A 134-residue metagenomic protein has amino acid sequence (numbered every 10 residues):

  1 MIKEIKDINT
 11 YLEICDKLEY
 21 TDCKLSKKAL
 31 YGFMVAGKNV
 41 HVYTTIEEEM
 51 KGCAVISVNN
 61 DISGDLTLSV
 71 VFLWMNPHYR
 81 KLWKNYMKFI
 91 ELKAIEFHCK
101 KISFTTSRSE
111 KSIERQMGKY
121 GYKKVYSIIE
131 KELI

Functional and structural regions predicted by a protein language model:
M1-K27: Short amphipathic alpha-helix that is part of the acyltransferase structural core
K3-E4, G121-V125: Short secondary-structure junctions
K24-A29, K84-K88: Well-ordered, non-membrane alpha-helical segments in soluble/globular domains
Y31-I46: A short helix-loop-beta-strand connector motif used in the catalytic cores of GNAT acetyltransferases and, in some
K38-V40, G118-K123: Short glycine-aromatic motifs
T44-Y79: Conserved donor-binding loop and adjoining core beta-sheet/short helix segment in diverse acyl/aminoacyl transferases
D65-Y120: Acyl-donor binding region in acyl/amide transferases
T105, K123-I134: Conserved catalytic-core motifs of GNAT/GCN5-like acyltransferases
